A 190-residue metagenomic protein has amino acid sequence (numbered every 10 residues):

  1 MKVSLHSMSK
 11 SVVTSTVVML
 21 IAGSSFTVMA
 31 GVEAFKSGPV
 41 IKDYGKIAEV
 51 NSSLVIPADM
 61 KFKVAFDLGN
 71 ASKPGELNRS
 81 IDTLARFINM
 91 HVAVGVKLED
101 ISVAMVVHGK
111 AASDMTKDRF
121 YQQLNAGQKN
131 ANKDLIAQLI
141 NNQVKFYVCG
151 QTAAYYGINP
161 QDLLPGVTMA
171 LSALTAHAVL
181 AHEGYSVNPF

Functional and structural regions predicted by a protein language model:
V3-T16: Bacterial N-terminal signal peptides that target proteins for export
S4-H6, G31-I41, G45, T116-D118 (+2 more regions): A cross-taxonomic marker for long C-terminal extensions/tails that follow the last structured domain
A22-T27: N-terminal signal peptide c-region/cleavage motif recognized by signal peptidases
V40-F62: N-terminal targeting signals for Sec/Tat export/insertion, comprising classic cleavable signal peptides
P57-K73, M115-F120: Acidic/histidine-rich, surface-exposed loop or edge segments in extracytoplasmic proteins
N70-S80, L98, K129-N132, A170: Solvent-exposed, acidic/flexible segments
L77-V96: Histidine-anchored nucleotide/phosphate-binding helix
K97-M115: Acidic helix-start/capping segments at beta-turn-to-alpha-helix junctions
